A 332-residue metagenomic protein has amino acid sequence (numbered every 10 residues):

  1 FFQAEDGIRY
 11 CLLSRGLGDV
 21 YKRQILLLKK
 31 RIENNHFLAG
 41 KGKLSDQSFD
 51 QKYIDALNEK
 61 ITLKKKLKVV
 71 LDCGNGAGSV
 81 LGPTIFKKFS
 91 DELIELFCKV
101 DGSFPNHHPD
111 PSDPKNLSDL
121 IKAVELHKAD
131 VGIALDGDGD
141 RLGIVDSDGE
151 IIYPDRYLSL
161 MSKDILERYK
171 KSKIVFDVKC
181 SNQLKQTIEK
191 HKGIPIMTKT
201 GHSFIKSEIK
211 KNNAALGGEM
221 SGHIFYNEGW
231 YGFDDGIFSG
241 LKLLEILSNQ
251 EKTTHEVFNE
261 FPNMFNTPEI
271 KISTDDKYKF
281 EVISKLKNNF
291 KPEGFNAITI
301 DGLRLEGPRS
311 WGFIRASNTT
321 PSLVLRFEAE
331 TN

Functional and structural regions predicted by a protein language model:
F1-Y21: Single conserved hydrophobic/aromatic residue that forms the stacking wall/gate of nucleotide- or nucleobase-binding
R9, R15, E167-R326, N332: Phosphate-binding and adjacent anionic-ligand microenvironments
S14-H127: Gly/Ser/Thr-enriched, mixed-charge loops and adjacent short helices that form phosphate/oxyanion-binding elements
K22, E95-F97, E150-Y169, H202 (+1 more regions): Gly/Ser/Thr-rich active-site loops/lids in small-molecule metabolic enzymes that frequently grip phosphoryl groups
L71, E95-L96, A134-L135, I152-P154 (+3 more regions): General beta-strand structural signal in soluble alpha/beta enzymes
S103-H108, K163-I165, I205-K210: Short, charged, surface-exposed secondary-structure boundary motifs
P114-K190: Acidic, glycine-rich loop-and-beta core segments that form the ion-binding/anion-interacting portion of active sites
